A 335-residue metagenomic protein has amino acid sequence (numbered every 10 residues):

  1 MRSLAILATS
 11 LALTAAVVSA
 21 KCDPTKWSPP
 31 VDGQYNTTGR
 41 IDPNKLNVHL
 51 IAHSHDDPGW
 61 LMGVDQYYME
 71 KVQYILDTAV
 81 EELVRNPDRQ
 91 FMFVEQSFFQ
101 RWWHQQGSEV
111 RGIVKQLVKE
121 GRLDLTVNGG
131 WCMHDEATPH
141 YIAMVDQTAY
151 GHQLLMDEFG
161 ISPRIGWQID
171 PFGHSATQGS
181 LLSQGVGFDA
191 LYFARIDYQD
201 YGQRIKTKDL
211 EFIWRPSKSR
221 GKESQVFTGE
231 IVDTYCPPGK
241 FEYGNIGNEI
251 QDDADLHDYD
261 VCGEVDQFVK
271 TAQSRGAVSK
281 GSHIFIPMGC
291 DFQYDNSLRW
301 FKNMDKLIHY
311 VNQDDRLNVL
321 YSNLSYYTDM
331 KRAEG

Functional and structural regions predicted by a protein language model:
R2-A20: Cleavable N-terminal signal peptides of Sec/SRP-targeted secreted and luminal proteins
S19-G335: Catalytic-domain carbohydrate-binding cleft regions of carbohydrate-active enzymes
